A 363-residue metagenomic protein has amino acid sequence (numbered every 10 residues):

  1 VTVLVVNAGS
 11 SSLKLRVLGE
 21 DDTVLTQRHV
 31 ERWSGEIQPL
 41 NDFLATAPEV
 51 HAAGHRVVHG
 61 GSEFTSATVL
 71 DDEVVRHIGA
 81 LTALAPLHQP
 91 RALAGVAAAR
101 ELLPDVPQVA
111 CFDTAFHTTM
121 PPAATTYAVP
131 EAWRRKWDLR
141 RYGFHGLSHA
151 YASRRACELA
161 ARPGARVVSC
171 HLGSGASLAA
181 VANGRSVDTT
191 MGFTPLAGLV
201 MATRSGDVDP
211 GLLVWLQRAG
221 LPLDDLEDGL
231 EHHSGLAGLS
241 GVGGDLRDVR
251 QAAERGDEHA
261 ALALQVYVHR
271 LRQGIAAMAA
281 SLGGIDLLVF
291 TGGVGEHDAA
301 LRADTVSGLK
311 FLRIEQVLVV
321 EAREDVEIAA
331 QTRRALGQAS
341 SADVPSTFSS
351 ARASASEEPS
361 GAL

Functional and structural regions predicted by a protein language model:
T2-V6, A52-G54, V109, V167-H171: Short glycine-aspartate micro-motif
V3-E36, G192: Short glycine-rich, Thr/Ser-proximal phosphate-binding strand/loop in the N-terminal lobe of ATP-dependent enzymes
T46-Q89, V106-V109, A115-T126: Short beta-strand-loop/turn "lid" adjacent to the catalytic site in phosphate-handling enzymes
F116-R218: Glycine-rich phosphate-binding loop of actin/hexokinase-like ATP-binding domains
A152-R155, L159, Q265-G283: Phosphate/ATP-binding catalytic cores across multiple sugar-kinase/actin-like superfamilies, primarily ASKHA
A219-A263: A mobile "lid/hinge" subdomain adjacent to the ATP/sugar-phosphate binding pocket shared across diverse ATP-dependent
D286-G308: Glycine-rich phosphate-binding loops at beta-strand->alpha-helix junctions
E296, E315-S340: Glycine-rich phosphate-binding/hydrolytic loop that grips phosphoryl groups
